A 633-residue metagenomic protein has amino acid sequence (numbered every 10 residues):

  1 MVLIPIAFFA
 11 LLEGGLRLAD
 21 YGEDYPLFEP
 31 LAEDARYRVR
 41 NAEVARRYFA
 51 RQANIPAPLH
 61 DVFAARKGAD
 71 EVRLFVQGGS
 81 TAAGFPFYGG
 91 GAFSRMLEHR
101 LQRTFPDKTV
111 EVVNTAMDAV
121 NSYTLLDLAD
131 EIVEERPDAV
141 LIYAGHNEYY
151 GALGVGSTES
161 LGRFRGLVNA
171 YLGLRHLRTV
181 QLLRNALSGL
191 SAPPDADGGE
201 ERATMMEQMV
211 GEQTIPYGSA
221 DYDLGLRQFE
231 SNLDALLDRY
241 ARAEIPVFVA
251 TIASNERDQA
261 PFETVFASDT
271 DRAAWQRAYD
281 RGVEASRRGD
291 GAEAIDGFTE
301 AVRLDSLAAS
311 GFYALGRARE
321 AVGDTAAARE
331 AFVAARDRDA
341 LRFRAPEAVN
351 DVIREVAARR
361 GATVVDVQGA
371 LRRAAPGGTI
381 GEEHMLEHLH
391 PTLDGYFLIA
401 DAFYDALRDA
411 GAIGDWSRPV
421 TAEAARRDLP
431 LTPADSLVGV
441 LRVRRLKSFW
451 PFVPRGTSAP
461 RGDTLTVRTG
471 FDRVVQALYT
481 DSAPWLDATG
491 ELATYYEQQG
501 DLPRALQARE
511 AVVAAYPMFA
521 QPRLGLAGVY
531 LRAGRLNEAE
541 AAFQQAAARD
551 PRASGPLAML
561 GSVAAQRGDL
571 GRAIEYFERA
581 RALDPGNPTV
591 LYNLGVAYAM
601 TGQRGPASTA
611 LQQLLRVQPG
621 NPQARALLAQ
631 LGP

Functional and structural regions predicted by a protein language model:
G22-F105: Membrane/wall-proximal cationic-aromatic binding patches
G91, H146-E355, R359-R360, V367-I380 (+3 more regions): Serine-dependent acyl-ester chemistry module
P137, S306-L307, A340, A483 (+4 more regions): Short coil turns that delineate tetratricopeptide repeat
A274-W275, A309-S310, L486, A520-Q521 (+4 more regions): Helix-start (N-cap) detector for alpha-helical repeat units in TPR-like alpha-solenoids, especially tetratricopeptide
R287, A321, Q498, R532-A533 (+3 more regions): Register position in tetratricopeptide repeats
